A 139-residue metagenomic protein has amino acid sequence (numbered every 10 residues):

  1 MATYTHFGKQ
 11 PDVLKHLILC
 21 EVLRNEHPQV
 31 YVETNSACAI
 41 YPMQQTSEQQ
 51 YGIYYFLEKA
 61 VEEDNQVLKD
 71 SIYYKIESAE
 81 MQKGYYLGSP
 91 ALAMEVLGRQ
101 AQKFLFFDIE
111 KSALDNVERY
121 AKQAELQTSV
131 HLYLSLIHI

Functional and structural regions predicted by a protein language model:
M1-N25: Class I SAM-dependent methyltransferase Rossmann-like catalytic core, especially the SAM/SAH-binding loop
L17-S135: SAM cofactor-binding core of SAM-dependent methyltransferases, primarily the Rossmann-like beta-alpha-beta module
I137-I139: Conserved small/polar residues in nucleotide/adenosyl-binding loops
